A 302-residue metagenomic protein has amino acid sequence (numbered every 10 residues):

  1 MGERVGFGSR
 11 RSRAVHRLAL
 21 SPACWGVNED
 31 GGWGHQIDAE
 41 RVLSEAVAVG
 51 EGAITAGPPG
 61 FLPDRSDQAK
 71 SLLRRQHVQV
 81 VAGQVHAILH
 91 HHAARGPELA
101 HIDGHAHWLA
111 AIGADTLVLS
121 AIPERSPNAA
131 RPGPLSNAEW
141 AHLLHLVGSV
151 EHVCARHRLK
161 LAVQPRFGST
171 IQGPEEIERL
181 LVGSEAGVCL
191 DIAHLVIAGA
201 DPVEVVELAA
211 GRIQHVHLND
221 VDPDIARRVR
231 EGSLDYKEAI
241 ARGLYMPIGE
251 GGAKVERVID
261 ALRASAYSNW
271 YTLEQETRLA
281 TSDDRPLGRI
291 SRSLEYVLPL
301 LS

Functional and structural regions predicted by a protein language model:
G2-R11, H92-C189, I197, S268 (+1 more regions): Active-site acidic/histidine proton-transfer and metal-coordination neighborhood in alpha/beta enzyme cores
S9-V15, L43-A48, L62-A82, A100-A114 (+4 more regions): Acidic (Asp/Glu)-rich catalytic clusters
R10-D38: Boundary/entry segment of secreted carbohydrate-active catalytic domains
R17-A19, A53-T55, H77-Q84, D115-V118 (+4 more regions): Structural preference for beta-strand elements that scaffold enzyme active sites
L20, A46, I54, L73 (+7 more regions): Conserved, mostly hydrophobic/aromatic
H35, A53-Q68, I88-L99, F167-Q172 (+4 more regions): Acidic-and-aromatic substrate-binding clefts and catalytic sites of carbohydrate-active enzymes
H145-G249: Acidic/histidine-rich catalytic cores of soluble enzymes
D283-S302: C-terminal helical cap(s) of enzyme catalytic domains, especially alpha/beta-barrels
